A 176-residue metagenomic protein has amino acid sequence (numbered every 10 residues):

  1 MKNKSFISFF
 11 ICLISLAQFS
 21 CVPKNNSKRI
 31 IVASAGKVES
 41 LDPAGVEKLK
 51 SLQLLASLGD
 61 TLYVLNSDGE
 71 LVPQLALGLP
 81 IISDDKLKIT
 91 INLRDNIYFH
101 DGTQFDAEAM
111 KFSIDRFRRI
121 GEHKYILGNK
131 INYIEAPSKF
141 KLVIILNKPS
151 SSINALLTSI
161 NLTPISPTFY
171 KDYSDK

Functional and structural regions predicted by a protein language model:
M1-S8: Bacterial N-terminal signal peptides that target proteins for export
F19-S20: C-terminal motif of bacterial Sec signal peptides marking the signal peptidase cleavage site
N25-R29, A35-G36, S57-G59, Q74-A76 (+4 more regions): Extracytoplasmic
S34-D84, N92, D115: N-terminal lobe/hinge region of extracytoplasmic solute-binding protein
K37-E39, G69, N96-Y98, P149-S152: Solvent-exposed loop/turn segments at secondary-structure junctions within structured extracellular/periplasmic domains
Q53, S57, E70, Q74 (+4 more regions): Extracytoplasmic/secreted proteins, especially bacterial periplasmic and envelope-associated proteins
G78-E122, P137, V143: Aromatic- and charge-enriched surface segment that lines or borders ligand/interaction sites
I126-D175: Surface-exposed binding/hinge segments that line and control ligand-binding clefts or catalytic entry sites
